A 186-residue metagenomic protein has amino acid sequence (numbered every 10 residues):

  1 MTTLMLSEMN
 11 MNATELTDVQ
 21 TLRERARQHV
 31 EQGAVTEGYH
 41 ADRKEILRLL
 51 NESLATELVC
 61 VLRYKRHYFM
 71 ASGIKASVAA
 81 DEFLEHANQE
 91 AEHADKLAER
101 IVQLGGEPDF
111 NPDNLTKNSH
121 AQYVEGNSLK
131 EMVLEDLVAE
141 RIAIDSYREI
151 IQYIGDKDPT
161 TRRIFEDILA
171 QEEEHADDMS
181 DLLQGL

Functional and structural regions predicted by a protein language model:
T2-L186: Iron-associated oxidoreductase/ferritin-like identity signal
